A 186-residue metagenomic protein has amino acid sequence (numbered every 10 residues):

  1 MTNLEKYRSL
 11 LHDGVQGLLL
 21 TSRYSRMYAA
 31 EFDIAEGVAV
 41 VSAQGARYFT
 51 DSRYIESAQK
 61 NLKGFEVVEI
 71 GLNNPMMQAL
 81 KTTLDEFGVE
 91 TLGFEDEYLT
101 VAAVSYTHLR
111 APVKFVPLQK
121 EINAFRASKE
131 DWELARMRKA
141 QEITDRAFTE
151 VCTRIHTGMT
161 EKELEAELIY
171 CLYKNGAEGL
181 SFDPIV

Functional and structural regions predicted by a protein language model:
M1-F49, I55, M77-G88, L109-K114 (+3 more regions): Terminal domain-start leader segments
E5, P75-L180: Flexible, acidic/His-enriched mid-domain "rim/lid" segments that flank
G14, N61-L62, L180: A short, polar/charged loop/turn motif at coil->beta-strand junctions and beta-hairpin connectors
T21-R23, T50-S52, G71, F94-L99: Structural motif
A29, F49-T50, S57-Q59, A103 (+1 more regions): Generic domain-boundary/flexible-linker signal
D51-G71, M76: Compact, glycine/acidic-enriched structural inserts
S181-I185: Acidic, glycine-rich loop-and-beta core segments that form the ion-binding/anion-interacting portion of active sites
